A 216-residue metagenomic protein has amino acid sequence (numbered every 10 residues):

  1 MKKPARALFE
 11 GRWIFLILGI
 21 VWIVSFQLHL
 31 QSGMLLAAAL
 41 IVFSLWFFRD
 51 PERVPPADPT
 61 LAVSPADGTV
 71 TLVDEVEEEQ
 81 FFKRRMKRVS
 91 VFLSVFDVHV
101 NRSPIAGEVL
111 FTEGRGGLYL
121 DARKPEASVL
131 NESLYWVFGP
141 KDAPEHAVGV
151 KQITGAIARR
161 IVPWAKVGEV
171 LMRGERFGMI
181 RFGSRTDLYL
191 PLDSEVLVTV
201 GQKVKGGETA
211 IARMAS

Functional and structural regions predicted by a protein language model:
M1-S216: Contiguous, well-folded functional domains in the mature portion of proteins
